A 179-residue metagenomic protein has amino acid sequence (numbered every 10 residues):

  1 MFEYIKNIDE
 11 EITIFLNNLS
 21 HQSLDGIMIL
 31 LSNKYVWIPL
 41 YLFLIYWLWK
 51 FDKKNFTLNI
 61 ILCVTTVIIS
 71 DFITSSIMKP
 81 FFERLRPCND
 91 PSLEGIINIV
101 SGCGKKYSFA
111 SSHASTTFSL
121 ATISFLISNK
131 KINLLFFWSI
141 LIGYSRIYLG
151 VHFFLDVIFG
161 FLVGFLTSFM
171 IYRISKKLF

Functional and structural regions predicted by a protein language model:
M1, F56-T57, I61-V64, S175-F179: Multi-pass membrane proteins that catalyze or facilitate reactions on polyprenyl-/lipid-phosphate substrates and their
M1-P39, T74-G104: N-terminal transmembrane-helix/juxtamembrane module of multi-pass inner/ER membrane proteins
L16, L44, I69, I73-M78 (+1 more regions): Alpha-helical membrane-inserting segments
S23-L24, K53-N59, I127-L134: Membrane-helix interface segments
S32-W49, I61: Hydrophobic alpha-helical transmembrane segments
W47-F56, G150: Perimembrane helix-loop-helix junctions
N55-I127, S139: Membrane-interface loops
N98-F179: Membrane-embedded catalytic cores of phosphoryl/pyrophosphoryl-handling enzymes
